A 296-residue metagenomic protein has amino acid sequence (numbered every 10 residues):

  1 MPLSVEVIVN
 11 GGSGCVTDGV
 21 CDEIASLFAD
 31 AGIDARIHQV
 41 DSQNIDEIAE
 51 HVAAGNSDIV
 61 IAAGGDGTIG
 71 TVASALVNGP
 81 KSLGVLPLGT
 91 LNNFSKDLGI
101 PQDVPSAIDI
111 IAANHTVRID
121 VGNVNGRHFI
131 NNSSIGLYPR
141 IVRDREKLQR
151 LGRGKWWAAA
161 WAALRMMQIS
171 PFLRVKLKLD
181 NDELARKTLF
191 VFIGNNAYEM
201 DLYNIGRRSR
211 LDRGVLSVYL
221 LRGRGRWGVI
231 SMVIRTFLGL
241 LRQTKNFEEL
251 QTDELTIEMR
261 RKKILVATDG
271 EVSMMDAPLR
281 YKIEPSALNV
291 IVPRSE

Functional and structural regions predicted by a protein language model:
M1-V60, G70, E296: ATP/NTP phosphate-donor binding region
I8, T17, D22, L27-A31 (+4 more regions): Catalytic core of DAGKc-family lipid kinases
I61, G84: Short aromatic-hydrophobic micro-motifs that form the base-stacking/packing surface for donor nucleotide recognition
A62-D66: N-terminal glycine-rich "phosphate-gripper" loop used for MgATP/nucleotide binding and carboxylate activation
T68-K81: Short Gly/Thr/Asp-enriched flexible loops that form oxyanion-binding sites at enzyme active sites
S134, F192-G206, V272: Glycine-rich phosphate/pyrophosphate-binding beta-alpha loops
Q149-W157, L202-G228: Gly/Ser/Thr-rich active-site loops/lids in small-molecule metabolic enzymes that frequently grip phosphoryl groups
L179, A185, R210, L220-E296: ATP/nucleoside-binding phosphotransfer catalytic cores, i.e., glycine-rich phosphate-binding loops
